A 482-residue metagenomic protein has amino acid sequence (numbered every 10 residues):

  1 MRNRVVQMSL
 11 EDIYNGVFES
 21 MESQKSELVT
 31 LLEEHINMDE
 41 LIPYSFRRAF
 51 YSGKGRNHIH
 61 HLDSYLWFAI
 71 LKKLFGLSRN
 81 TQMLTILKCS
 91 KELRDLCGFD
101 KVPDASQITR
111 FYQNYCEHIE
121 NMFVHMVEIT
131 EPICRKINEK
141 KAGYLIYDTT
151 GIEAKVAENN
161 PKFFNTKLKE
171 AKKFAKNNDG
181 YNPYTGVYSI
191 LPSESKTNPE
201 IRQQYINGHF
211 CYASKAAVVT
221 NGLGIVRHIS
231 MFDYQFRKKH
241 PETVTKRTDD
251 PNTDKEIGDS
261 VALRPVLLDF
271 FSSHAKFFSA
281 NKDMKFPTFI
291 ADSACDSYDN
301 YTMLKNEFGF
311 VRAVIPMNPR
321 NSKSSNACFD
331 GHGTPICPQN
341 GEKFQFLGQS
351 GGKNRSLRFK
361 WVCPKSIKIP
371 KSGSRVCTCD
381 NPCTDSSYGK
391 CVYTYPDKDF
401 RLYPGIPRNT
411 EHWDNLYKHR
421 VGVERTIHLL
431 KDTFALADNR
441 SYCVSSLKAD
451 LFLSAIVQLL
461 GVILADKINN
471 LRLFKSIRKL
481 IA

Functional and structural regions predicted by a protein language model:
M1-F46, I468-A482: Charged, often Cys/His-bearing segments associated with DNA-binding zinc-finger transcription factors
L28-L71, F75: Basic, short loop/linker segments at the boundary and entry of helix-turn-helix/winged-helix-like folds
I36-N37, L87-K88, I108, A327-W361 (+1 more regions): Short amphipathic alpha-helical "interface-anchor" segments enriched in bulky aromatics
H58-T130, K140, P265, S445: Short, positively charged, Gly/Tyr-enriched micro-motifs that form contact patches at catalytic or ligand/partner
E117-E307: Polybasic low-complexity intrinsically disordered regions
D249-T253, I257-P370, P407: An internal, acidic/charged active-site-proximal segment that coordinates divalent cations and/or engages
V362-G405: Long, low-complexity, polar/charged, intrinsically disordered or flexibly structured peripheral segments
N415-A482: Basic, amphipathic alpha-helical segments enriched in Lys/Arg and hydrophobic/aromatic residues
